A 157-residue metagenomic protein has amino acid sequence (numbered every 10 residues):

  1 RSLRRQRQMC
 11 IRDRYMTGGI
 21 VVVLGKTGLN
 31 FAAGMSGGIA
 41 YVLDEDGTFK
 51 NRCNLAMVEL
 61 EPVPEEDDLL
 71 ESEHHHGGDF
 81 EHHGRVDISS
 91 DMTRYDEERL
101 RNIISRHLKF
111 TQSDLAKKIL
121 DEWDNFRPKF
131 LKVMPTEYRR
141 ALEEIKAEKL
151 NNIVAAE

Functional and structural regions predicted by a protein language model:
R1-D13: Single conserved hydrophobic/aromatic residue that forms the stacking wall/gate of nucleotide- or nucleobase-binding
R1-L3, G18-V22, K109-T111: A short linear-motif detector with a strong N-terminal bias
Q8, Y15, L24-K26, L43: Feature marks extracellular polysaccharide-active and adherence modules
R12-D13, N30-A33: Tandem-repeat/low-complexity and Cys-motif detector
M16-V21, G34-A40: Short "repeat-start/strand-capping" segments in structured domains, especially the N-termini of parallel beta-helix
L29, S36-E157: Intrinsically disordered, low-complexity terminal regions
